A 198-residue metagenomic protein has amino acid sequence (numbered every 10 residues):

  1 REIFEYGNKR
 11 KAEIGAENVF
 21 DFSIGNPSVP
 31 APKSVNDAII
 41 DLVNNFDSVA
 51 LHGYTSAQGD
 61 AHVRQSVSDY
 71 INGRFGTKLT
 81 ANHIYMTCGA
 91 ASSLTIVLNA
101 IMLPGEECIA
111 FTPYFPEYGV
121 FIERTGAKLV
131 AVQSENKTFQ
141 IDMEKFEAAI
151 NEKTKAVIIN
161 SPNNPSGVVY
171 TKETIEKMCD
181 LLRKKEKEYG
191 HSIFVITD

Functional and structural regions predicted by a protein language model:
R1-G89, I96: N-terminal small-domain helix-loop-helix segment of the aminotransferase-like
N18, E107, K128, K155 (+1 more regions): Proline-centered loop/turn at the N-terminus of a beta-strand
K78-I84, G105-E107, K153, H191-S192: Short acidic capping loops at alpha-helix termini that bridge into adjacent secondary structure
A100-F121: Conserved PLP-anchoring active-site segment centered on the Schiff-base-forming lysine
T112, A131-N136: Short beta->alpha connector loops at strand-helix junctions that form conserved, small/polar/Pro-enriched
E123-V130: A short helix-loop-beta submotif of the ANL/AMP-binding
E135-D198: Active-site phosphate-binding strand-loop segment of PLP-dependent enzymes
